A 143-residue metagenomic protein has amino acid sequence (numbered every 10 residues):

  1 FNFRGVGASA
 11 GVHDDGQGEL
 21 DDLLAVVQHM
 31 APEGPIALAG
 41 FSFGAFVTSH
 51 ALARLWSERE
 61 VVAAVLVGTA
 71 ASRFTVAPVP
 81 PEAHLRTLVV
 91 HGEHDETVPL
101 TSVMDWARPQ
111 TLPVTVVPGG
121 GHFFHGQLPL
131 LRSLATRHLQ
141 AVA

Functional and structural regions predicted by a protein language model:
F1-P35: Serine-hydrolase catalytic machinery in alpha/beta-hydrolase-like enzymes
L38-G40, V67: Short beta-strand immediately N-terminal to the catalytic nucleophile in serine-hydrolase-like folds
G40-T48: Gly/Ala-rich beta-loop-alpha elbow adjacent to hydrolase catalytic centers
L66-R73: Active-site nucleophile loop of the alpha/beta-hydrolase fold
R73, E93-V98, H122-F123: Acidic catalytic loop of the alpha/beta-hydrolase fold
A83, V89-H91, D95: Short beta-strand/loop motif that positions the catalytic acidic residue of the alpha/beta-hydrolase fold
E93-L112: Conserved loop-alpha-helix segment in the C-terminal half of the alpha/beta-hydrolase fold that carries the catalytic
G120-R132: Catalytic histidine-centered segment of alpha/beta-hydrolase-like enzymes
